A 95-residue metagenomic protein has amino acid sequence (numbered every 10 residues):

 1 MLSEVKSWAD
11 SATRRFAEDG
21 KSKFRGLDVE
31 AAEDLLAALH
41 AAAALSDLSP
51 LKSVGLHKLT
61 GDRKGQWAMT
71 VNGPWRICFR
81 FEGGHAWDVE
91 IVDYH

Functional and structural regions predicted by a protein language model:
M1-W75, F81-H95: Basic, Lys/Arg-enriched alpha-helical interface segments
